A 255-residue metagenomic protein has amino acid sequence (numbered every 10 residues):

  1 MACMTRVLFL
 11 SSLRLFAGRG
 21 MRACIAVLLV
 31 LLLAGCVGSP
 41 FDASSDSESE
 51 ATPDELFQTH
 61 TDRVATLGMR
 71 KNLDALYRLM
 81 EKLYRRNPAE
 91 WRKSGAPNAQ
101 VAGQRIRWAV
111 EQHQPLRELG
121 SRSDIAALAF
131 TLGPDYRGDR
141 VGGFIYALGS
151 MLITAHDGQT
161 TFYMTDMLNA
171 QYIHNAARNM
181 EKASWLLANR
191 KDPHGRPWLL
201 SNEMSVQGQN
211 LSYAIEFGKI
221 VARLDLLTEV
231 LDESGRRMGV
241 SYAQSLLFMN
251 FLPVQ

Functional and structural regions predicted by a protein language model:
M1-R19: N-terminal secretory signal peptides that target proteins for export/translocation
L13, A17-M21, R137, Y213: Structural motif marking the loop-to-transmembrane transition
R22-V27: Sec-dependent signal peptide recognition, specifically the positively charged N-region followed immediately by
L32-G35: C-terminal motif of bacterial Sec signal peptides marking the signal peptidase cleavage site
V37-G38, S245-Q255: Long, compositionally biased low-complexity regions that are usually intrinsically disordered and enriched
V37-R140: N-terminal Sec/ER secretory leader and immediately downstream segment of secreted/extracellular precursors
K93-T228, D232-L246: Mature extracellular/secreted ectodomains of secretory-pathway proteins
